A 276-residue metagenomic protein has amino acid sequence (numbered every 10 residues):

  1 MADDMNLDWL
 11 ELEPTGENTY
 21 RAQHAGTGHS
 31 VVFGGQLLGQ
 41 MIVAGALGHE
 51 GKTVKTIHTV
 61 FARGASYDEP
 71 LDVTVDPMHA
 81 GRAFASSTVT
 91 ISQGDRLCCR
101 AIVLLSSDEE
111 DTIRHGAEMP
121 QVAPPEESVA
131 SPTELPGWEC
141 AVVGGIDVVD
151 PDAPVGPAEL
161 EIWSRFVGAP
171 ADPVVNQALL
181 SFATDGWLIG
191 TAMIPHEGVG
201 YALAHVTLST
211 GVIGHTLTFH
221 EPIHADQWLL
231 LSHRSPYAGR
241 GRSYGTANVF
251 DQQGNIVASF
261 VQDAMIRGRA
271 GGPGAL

Functional and structural regions predicted by a protein language model:
M1-L276: Terminal targeting signals and extreme-terminal segments of soluble enzymes
